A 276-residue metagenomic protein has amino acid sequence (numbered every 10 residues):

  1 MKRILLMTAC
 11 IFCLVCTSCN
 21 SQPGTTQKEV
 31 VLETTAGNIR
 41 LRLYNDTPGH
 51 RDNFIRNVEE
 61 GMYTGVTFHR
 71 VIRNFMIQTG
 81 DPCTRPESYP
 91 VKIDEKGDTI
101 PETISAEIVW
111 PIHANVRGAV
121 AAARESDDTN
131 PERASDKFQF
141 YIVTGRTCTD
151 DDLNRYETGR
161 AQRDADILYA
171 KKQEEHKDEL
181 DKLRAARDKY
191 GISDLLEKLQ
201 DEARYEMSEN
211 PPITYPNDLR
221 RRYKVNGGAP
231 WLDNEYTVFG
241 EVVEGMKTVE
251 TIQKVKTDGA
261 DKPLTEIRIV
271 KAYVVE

Functional and structural regions predicted by a protein language model:
M1-T26: Bacterial Sec-dependent N-terminal signal peptides
C19-E276: Cyclophilin-like peptidyl-prolyl cis-trans isomerases
